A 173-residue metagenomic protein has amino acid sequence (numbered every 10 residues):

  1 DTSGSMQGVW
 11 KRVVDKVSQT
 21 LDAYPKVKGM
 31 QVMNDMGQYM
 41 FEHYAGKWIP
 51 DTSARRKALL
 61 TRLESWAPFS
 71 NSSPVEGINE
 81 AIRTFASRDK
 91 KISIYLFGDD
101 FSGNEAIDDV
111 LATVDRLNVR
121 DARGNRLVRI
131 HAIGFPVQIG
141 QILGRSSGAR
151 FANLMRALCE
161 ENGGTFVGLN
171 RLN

Functional and structural regions predicted by a protein language model:
T2-K47, E76-I82, D89-F97, G134-F135: Von Willebrand factor
T2-W10, A45-I49, R62-N71, G98-N104 (+1 more regions): Second-shell loop/turn segments in exported
G4, S18-G29, E64-P68, I82-K90 (+4 more regions): Sec-exported extracytoplasmic/periplasmic mature domains
Q7-W10, V14-S18, R56-L60, P74-I82 (+3 more regions): Extracytoplasmic/secreted envelope proteins and their assembly/folding machinery, especially bacterial periplasmic
P50-K91, G134-I139: Von Willebrand factor
D100-E161, V167-L169: VWA/integrin I-like adhesion module and closely mimicked acidic/polar interface patches used
R171-N173: Short, solvent-exposed mixed-charge patches
